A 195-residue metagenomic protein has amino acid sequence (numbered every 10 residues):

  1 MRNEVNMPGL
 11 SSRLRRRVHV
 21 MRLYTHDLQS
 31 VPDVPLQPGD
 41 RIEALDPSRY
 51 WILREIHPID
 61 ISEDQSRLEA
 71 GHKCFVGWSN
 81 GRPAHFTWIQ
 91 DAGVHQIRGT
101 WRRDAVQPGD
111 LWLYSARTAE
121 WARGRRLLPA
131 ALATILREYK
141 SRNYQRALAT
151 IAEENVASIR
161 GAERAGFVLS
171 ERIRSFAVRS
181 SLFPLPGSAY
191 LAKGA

Functional and structural regions predicted by a protein language model:
M1-D64: Acyl-donor-binding surface of acyltransferase catalytic domains
H19-Y24, V168-L182: Conserved catalytic-core motifs of GNAT/GCN5-like acyltransferases
Q65-E69: Short loop/turn motifs at secondary-structure junctions and domain boundaries
A70, W78, R82-L111, S115: Conserved acyl-donor/pantetheine-binding loop and adjacent beta-alpha core of acyl/acetyltransferases and related
D104, E163-R164, P184-S188: Short low-complexity, flexible loop/linker segments enriched in glycine and/or proline with clustered acidic
Y114-S141, R160-R164: Conserved acetyl-CoA-binding loop-helix of GNAT-fold acetyltransferases
Y139-I151: Conserved GNAT acetyl-CoA-binding A-motif
E153-E171: Conserved active-site alpha-helix within GNAT-family acetyltransferase domains
